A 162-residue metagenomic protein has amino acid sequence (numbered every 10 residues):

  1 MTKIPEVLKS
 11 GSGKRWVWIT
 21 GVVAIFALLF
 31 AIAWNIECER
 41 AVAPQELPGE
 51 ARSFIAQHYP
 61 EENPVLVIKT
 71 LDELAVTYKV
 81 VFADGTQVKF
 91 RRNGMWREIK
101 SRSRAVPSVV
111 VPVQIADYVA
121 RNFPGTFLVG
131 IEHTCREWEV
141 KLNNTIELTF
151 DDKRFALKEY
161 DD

Functional and structural regions predicted by a protein language model:
M1-I4: N-terminal intrinsically disordered, acidic low-complexity segments at the extreme N-terminus
L8-A24: N-terminal Sec-pathway targeting helices
I25-N35: Hydrophobic alpha-helical membrane-insertion segments, chiefly the h-region of N-terminal signal peptides
W34-V42, K89: Signal peptide cleavage region of secreted peptide precursors
E37-E39, W96-P107: Short domain-boundary/entry signatures in modular proteins, especially in secreted/extracellular architectures
A41-P64, V106-F127: Short, non-transmembrane alpha-helical segments in secretory-pathway proteins
P64-A83, T126-N144: A cross-family detector of function-defining hotspots
V76-R102, V140-D162: Amphipathic N-proximal alpha-helical interface segments
